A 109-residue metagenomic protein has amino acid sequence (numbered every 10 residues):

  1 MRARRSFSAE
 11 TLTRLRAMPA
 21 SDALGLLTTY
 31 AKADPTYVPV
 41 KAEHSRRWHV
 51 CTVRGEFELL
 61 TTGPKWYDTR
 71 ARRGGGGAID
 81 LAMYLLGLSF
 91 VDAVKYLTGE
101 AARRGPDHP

Functional and structural regions predicted by a protein language model:
M1-P109: N-terminal structured subdomain of primase-like DNA metabolism proteins
